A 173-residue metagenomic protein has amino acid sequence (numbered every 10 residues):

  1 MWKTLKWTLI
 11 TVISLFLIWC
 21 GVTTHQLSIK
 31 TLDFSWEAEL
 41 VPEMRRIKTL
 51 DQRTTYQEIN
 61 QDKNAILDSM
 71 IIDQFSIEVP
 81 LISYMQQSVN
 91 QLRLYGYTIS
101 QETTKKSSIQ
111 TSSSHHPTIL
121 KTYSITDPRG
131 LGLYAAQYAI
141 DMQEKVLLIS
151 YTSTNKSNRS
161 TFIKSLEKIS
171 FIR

Functional and structural regions predicted by a protein language model:
M1-K3: N-terminal hydrophobic targeting signals that begin at the initiator methionine
K6-G21: Hydrophobic membrane-insertion alpha-helices, especially the h-region of bacterial N-terminal signal peptides
K6-L9, I29, P42, Q61 (+1 more regions): Intrinsically disordered, low-complexity segments enriched in glycine/proline and serine/threonine
T11, Q91-L94, T98, K168-I172: A structural signal for alpha-helix termini and helix-coil/disorder junctions
T23-Y56: N-terminal "mature-domain start" segment
D33-S35, M44, D62, F75-S76 (+2 more regions): Residues that cap or initiate secondary-structure elements
S35-R45, Q143-R173: Surface-exposed amphipathic alpha-helical segments
T49-L147: Conserved polar/disulfide-associated segments of primarily extracytoplasmic proteins
